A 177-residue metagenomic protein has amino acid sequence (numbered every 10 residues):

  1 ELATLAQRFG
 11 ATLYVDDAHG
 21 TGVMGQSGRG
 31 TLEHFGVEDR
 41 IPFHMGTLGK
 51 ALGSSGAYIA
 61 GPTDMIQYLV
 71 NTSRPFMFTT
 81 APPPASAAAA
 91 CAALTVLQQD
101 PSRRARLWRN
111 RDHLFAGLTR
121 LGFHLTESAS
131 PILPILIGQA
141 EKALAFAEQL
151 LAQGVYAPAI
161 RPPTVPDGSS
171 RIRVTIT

Functional and structural regions predicted by a protein language model:
E1-V15: Active-site phosphate-binding strand-loop segment of PLP-dependent enzymes
L2-T4, G30-E33, V96, L144-A145 (+2 more regions): Short, hinge-like loop/turn segments at secondary-structure boundaries
F9-T12, H19, M24-A129, K142: Active-site C-terminal subdomain of aminotransferase-like
A18, P162-P163, T177: Active-site beta-loop-alpha junctions enriched in small/polar residues
A81, P158-P163: Beta-strand->loop->alpha-helix junctions that form or flank phosphate-binding loops in nucleotide-handling enzymes
A105-G154, P162-I172: Conserved PLP-binding catalytic core of the aspartate aminotransferase-like
